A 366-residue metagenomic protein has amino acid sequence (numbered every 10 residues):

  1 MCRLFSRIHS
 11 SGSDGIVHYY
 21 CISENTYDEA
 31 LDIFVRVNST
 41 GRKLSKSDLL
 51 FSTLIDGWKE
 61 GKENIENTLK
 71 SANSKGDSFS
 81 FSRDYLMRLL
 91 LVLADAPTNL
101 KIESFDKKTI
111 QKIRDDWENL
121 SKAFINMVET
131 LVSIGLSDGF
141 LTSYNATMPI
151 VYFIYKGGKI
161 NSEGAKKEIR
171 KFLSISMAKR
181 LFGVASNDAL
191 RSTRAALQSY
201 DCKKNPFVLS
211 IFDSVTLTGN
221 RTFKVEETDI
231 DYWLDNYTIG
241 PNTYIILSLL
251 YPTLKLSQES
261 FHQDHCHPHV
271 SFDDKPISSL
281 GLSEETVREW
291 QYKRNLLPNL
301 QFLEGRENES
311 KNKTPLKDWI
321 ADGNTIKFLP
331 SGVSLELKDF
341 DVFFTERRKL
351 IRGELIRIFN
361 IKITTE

Functional and structural regions predicted by a protein language model:
M1-A94, K171-S176, R180, L316-K317 (+5 more regions): Basic- and aromatic-enriched surface patches that contact anionic nucleotides/nucleic acids
R7-I22, D28-D32, T68-S71, E118-D138 (+4 more regions): Short amphipathic alpha-helical segments and their helix-coil junctions
A30-D32, I102, N161, L181-F182 (+3 more regions): Short conserved micro-motifs at the rims of enzyme active sites and ligand-binding pockets
L49-F51, K75-N220: A cross-family structural signal marking well-folded subdomains
M177-K275: Intrinsically disordered, low-complexity N-proximal targeting/linker segments that flank membranes
F261, D273-E309: Short beta-strand-alpha-helix junction that forms the catalytic/metal-binding core of metal-dependent nuclease domains
L296-F302, E309-L335: C-terminal soluble interaction/assembly domains
E354-E366: Non-catalytic DNA-recognition/assembly elements of restriction-modification systems
